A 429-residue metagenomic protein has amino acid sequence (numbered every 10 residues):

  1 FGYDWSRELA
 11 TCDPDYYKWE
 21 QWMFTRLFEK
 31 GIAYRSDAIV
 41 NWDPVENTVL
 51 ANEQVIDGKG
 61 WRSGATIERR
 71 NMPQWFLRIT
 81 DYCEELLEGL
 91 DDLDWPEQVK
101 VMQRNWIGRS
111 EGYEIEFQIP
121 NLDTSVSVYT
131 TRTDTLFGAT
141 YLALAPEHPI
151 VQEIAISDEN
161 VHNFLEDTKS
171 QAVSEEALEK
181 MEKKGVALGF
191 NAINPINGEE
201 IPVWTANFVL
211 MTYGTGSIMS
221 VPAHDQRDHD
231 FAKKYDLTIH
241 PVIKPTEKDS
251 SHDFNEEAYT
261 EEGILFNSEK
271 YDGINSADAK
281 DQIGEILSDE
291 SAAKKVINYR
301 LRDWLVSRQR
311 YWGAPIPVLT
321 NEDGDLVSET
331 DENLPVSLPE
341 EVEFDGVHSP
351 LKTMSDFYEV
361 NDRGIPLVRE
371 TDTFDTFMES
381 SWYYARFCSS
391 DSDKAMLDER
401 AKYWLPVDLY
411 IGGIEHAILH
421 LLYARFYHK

Functional and structural regions predicted by a protein language model:
F1-V126, S217-N333, V342: Residue patterns forming the tRNA-binding/recognition surfaces of aminoacyl-tRNA synthetases and related DALR
D13-M23, R35-S36, V99-R104, T130-A258 (+4 more regions): Structured ligand/cofactor/substrate-binding pocket environments in proteins
A51-E53, E85-L87, S125-V126, L136-T140 (+12 more regions): Short helix/loop capping segments that flank catalytic or ligand/cofactor-binding pockets
I56-W61, F190, Y213-H224, D230-E247 (+1 more regions): Conserved active-site neighborhood of enzyme catalytic/cofactor-binding cores
R62, I79, F117-I119, T130 (+7 more regions): Pocket-edge structural micro-motifs
I79-S110, A145-A187, D331-V360: Amphipathic alpha-helical
E111-Y113, L188, T371: Residue-level marker for the onset of beta-strands and adjacent loop->beta junctions in well-ordered domains
E114-T124, I193, M211, I365-P366: A short acidic-Thr-Gly-centered motif at the start of a beta-strand
